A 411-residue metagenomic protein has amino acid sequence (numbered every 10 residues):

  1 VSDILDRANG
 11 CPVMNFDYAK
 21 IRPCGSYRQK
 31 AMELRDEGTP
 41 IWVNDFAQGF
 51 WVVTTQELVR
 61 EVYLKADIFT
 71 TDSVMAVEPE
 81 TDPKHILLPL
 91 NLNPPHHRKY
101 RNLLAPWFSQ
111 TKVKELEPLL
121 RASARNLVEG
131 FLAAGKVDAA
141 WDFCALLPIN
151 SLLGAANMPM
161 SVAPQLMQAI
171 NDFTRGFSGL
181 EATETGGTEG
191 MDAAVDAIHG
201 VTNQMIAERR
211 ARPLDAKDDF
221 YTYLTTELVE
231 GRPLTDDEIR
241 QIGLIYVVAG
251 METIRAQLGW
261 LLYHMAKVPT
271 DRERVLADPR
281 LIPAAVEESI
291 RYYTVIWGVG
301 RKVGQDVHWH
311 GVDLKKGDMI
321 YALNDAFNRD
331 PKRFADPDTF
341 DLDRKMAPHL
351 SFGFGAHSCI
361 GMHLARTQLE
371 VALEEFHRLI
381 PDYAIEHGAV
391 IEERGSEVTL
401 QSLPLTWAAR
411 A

Functional and structural regions predicted by a protein language model:
V1-A411: Cytochrome P450
